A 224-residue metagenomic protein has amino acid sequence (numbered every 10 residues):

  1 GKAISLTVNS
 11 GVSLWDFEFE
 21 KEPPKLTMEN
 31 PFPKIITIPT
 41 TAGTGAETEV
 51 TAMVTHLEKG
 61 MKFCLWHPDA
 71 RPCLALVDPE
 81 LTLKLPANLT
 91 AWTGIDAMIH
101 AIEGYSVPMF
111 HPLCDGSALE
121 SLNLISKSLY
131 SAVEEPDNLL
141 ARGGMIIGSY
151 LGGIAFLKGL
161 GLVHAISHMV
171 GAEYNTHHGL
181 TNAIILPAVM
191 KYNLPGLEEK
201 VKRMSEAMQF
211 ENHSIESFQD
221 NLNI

Functional and structural regions predicted by a protein language model:
G1-P79: Glycine/threonine-rich beta-strand-loop-alpha-helix active-site module that forms ligand/phosphate-binding
L6-G11, G104, E173, A188-Y192: Active-site catalytic microenvironments for nucleophilic, acid-base chemistry
G43, Y150-N182: Glycine-rich phosphate/pyrophosphate-binding beta-alpha loops
T48-K158: Carboxylate- and glycine-rich phosphate/diphosphate-binding segment that chelates Mg2+/Mn2+
I99, Y105, F110, M169 (+2 more regions): Glycine-rich flexible loops
G116-E120, L124, G144-I147, A165-H168 (+3 more regions): Amphipathic alpha-helical interaction segments
E173-I224: Gly/Pro-rich interdomain helix-loop hinge
